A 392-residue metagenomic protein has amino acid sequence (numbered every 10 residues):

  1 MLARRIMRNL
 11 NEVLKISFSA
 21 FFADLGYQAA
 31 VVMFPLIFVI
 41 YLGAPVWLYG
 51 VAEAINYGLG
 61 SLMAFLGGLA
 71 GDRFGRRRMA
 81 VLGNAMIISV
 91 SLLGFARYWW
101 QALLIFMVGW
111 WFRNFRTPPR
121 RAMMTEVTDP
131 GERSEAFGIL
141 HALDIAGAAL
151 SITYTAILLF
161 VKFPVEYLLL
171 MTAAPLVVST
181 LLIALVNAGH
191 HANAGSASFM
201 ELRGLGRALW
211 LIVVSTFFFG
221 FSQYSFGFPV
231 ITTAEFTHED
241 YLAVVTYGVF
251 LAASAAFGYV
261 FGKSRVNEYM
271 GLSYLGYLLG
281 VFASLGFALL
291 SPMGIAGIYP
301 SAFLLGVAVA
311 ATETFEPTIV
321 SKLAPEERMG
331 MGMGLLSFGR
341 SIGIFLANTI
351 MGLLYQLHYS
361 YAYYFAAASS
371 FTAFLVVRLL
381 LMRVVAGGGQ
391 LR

Functional and structural regions predicted by a protein language model:
L2-L10, A188-S215: Juxtamembrane intracellular "pre-TM" segments in multi-pass secondary transporters
I6-G58, A208-T246: Helix-loop boundary and gating motifs at the non-cytosolic
M63-G75, L159, F257-M270, Y355: Helix-to-loop junctions at the C-terminal end of transmembrane segments in multipass secondary transporters
R78-L92, A173, G271-G286: Structural signature of the two symmetry-related core transmembrane helices
F115-T128, A311-A324: Intracellular juxtamembrane helix-capping segments at the cytosolic ends of symmetry-related transmembrane helices
G138-T153, G339-A347: Glycine-rich segments within core transmembrane alpha-helices of 12-TM secondary carriers
Y167-A184, A362-L379: Symmetry-related core transmembrane helices of the 12-TM Major Facilitator Superfamily/SLC fold
M270-E316: C-terminal transmembrane helical hairpin of 12-TM major facilitator-type secondary transporters
